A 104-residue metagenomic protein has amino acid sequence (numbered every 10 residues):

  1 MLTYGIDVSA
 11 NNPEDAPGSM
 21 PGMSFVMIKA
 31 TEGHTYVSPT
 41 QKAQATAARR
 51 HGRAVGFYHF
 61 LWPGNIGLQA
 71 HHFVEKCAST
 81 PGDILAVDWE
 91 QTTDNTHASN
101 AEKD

Functional and structural regions predicted by a protein language model:
M1-D104: Substrate-binding cleft of extracellular glycoside hydrolase catalytic domains
